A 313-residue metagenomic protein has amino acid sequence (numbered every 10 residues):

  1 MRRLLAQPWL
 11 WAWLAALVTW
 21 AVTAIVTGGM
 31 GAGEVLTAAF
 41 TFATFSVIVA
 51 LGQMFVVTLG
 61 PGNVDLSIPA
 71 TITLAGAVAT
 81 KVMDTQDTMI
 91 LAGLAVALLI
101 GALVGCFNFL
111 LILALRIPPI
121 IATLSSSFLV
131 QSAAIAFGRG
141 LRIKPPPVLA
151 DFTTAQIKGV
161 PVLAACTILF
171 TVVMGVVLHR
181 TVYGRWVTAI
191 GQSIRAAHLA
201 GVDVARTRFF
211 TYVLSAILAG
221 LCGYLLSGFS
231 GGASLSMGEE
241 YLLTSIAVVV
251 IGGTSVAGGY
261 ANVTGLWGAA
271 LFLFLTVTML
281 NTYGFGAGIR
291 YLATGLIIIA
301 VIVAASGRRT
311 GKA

Functional and structural regions predicted by a protein language model:
M1-A21, L199, D203-R206, T276-A313: Cytosolic-side transmembrane-helix boundaries in multi-pass membrane proteins
R2-R3, L59-N63, A102-P145, R180-T181 (+2 more regions): Short loop segments and helix-boundary regions at transmembrane helix junctions of multi-pass inner-membrane proteins
A15-G31, P61, A134-G138, V176-V182: Structural signal for alpha-helical transmembrane segments and their membrane-water exit/capping regions in multi-pass
T23-G29, G33-T85, G253-Y260, L296: Single transmembrane alpha-helix segments in multi-pass membrane proteins
T41-F42, P119-I120, G159-T167, R208 (+2 more regions): Loop-to-transmembrane alpha-helix initiation sites
T88-L91, V96-A97, L103-N108, G159-A233: Helix-loop-helix "hairpin" substructures at the membrane interface of multi-pass membrane proteins
L115, P119-V182, T207-F210, F229-G238: Transmembrane helix-bundle core of multi-pass membrane transporters and related energy-transducing complexes
A219, F229-G295: Transmembrane alpha-helical segments in multi-pass inner-membrane proteins
